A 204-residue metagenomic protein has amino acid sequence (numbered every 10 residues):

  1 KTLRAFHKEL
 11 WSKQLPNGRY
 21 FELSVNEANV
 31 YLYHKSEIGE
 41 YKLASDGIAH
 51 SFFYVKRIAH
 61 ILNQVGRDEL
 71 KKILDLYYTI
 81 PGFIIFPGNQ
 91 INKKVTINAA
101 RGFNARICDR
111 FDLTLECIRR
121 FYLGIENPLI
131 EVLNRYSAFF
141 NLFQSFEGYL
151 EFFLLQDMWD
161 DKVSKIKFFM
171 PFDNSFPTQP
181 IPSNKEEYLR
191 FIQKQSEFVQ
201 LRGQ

Functional and structural regions predicted by a protein language model:
K1-D68: Intrinsically disordered, low-complexity N-proximal targeting/linker segments that flank membranes
T2-H7, W11, E27-A28, I58 (+6 more regions): Generic structural signal of hydrophobic/aromatic residues within well-ordered alpha-helices of folded domains
Y20, Y31-Y33, Y41, Y54 (+5 more regions): Sequence-level detector for tyrosine residue identity
I38-T79, F143, W159, V163-E186: Intrinsically disordered, low-complexity acidic Ser/Thr-rich regulatory segments
P81-I84: Residues immediately within or flanking Cys/His clusters that coordinate Zn2+ in small zinc-binding modules
P87: Hydrophobic, well-ordered secondary-structure elements that form the walls of internal hydrophobic environments
Q90-K93: Short, glycine-/Ser/Thr-/acidic-enriched flexible segments
V95-Q204: C-terminal, well-folded lobe of enzymatic/effector domains
